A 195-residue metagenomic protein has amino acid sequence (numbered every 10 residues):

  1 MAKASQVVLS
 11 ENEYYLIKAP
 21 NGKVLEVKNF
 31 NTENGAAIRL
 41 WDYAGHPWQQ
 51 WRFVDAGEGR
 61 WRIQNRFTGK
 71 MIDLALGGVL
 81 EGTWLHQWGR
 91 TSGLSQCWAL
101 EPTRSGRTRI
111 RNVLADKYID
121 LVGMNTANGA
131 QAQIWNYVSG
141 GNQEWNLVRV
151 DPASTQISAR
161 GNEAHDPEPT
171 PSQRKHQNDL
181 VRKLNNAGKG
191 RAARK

Functional and structural regions predicted by a protein language model:
M1-K195: Lectin-like carbohydrate-binding module/patch detector with strong preference for beta-trefoil
